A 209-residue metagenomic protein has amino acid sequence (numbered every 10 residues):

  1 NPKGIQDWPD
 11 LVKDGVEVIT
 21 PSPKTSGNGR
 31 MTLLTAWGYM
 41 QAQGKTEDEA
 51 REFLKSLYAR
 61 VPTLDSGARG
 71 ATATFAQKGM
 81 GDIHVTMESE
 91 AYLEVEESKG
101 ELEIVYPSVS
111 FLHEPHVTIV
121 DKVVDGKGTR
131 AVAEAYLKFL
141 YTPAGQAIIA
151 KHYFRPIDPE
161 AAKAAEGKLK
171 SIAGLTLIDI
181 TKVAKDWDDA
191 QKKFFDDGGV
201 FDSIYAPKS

Functional and structural regions predicted by a protein language model:
N1, K13-V16, A36-A42, A59-P62 (+6 more regions): Sec-exported extracytoplasmic/periplasmic mature domains
N1-G38: A conserved helix-loop-strand patch within extracytoplasmic ligand-binding domains of the periplasmic binding
N1-K3, P23-N28, S89-L93, V109-L112 (+2 more regions): Solvent-exposed loop/turn segments at secondary-structure junctions within structured extracellular/periplasmic domains
N1-Q6, T25, G38-T46, V123-A133: Short helix-loop capping/hinge motifs at secondary-structure junctions, enriched in acidic/polar residues
G4-D7, N28-T32, E49-F53, G67-A71 (+4 more regions): Stable alpha-helical elements in mature extracytoplasmic
V16, H113-V117: Small-molecule pocket liners
G38, A42-V109, H116: Ligand-binding pocket segment of bilobal, Venus flytrap-like solute-binding proteins
V124-S209: Extracellular/periplasmic juxtamembrane helices and adjacent flexible linkers that interface with membrane partners
